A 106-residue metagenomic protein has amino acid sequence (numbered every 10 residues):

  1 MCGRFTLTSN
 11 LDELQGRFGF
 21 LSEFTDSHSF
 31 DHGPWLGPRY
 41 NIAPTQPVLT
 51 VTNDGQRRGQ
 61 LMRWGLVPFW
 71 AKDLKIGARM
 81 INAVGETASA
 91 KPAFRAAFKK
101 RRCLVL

Functional and structural regions predicted by a protein language model:
M1-L106: Short linear sequence motif anchored by a di-proline
